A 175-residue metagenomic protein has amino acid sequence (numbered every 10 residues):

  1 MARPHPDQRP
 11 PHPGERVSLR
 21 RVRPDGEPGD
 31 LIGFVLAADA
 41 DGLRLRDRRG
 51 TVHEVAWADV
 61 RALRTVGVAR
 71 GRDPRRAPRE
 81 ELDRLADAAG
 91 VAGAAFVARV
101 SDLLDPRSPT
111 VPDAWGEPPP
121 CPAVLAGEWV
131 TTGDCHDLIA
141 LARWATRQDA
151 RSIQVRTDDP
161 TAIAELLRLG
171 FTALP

Functional and structural regions predicted by a protein language model:
M1-T110, P120-G133, L138, W144-Q148 (+2 more regions): Conserved RNA-binding domains used in RNP assembly and mRNA/RNA metabolism
I153-T157: Conserved hydrophobic beta-strand within the GNAT/NAT acetyltransferase core sheet that lines the active-site cleft
D158-P175: Conserved active-site alpha-helix within GNAT-family acetyltransferase domains
